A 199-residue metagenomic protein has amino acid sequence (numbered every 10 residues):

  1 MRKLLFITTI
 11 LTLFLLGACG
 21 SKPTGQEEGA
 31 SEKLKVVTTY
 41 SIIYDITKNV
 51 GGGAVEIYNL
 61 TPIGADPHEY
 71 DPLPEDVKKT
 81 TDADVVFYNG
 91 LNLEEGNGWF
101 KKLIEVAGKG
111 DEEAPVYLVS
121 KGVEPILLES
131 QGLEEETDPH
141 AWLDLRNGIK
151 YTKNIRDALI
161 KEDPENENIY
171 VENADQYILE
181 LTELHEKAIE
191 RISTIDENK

Functional and structural regions predicted by a protein language model:
M1-T24: Sec-dependent N-terminal signal peptides of Gram-positive bacterial secreted proteins and lipoproteins
C19-K199: Extracytoplasmic metal-acquisition and chelation regions
